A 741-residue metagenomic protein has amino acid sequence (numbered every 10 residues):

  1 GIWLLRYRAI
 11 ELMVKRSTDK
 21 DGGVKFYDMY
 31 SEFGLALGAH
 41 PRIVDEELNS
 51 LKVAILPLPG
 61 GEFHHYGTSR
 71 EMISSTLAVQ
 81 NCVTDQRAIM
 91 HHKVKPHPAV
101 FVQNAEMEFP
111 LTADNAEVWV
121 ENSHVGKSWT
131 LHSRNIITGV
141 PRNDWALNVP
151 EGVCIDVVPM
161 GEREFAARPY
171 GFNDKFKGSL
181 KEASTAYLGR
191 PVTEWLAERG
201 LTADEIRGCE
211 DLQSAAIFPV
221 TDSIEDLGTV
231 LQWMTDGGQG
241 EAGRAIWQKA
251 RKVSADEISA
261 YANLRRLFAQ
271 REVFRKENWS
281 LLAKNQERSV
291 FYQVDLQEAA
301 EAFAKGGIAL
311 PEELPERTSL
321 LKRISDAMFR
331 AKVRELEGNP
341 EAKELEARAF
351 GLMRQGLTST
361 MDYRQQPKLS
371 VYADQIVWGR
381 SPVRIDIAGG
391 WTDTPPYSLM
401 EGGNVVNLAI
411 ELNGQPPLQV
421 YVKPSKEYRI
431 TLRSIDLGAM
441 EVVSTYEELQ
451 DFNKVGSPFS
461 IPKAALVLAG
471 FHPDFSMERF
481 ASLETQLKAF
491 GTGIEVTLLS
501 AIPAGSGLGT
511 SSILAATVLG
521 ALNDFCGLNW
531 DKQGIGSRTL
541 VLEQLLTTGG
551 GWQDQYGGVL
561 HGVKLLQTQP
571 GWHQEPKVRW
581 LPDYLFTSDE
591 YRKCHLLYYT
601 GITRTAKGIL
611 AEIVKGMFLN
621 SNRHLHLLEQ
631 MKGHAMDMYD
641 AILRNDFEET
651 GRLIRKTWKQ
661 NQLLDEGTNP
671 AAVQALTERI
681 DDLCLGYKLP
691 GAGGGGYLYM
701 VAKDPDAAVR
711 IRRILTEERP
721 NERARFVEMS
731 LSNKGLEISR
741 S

Functional and structural regions predicted by a protein language model:
G1-E335: Left-handed beta-helix
I2-W3, F63-E71, I385-D393, S512 (+3 more regions): Conserved phosphate/anionic-ligand binding catalytic regions in large, soluble enzymes, centered on
L4, D28, E32, S460 (+2 more regions): Short amphipathic alpha-helical face segments that pack within enzyme cores and frequently flank/anchor catalytic
R8-L12, L35, V467-F471, G520-D524 (+1 more regions): Short glycine/serine- and small hydrophobic-enriched flexible loop segments
Q232, D236-K488, L528, S537-T548 (+2 more regions): C-terminal nucleotide
V443-Q450, T492-A504: Glycine/charged-rich beta-loop-alpha catalytic/anionic-binding loops adjacent to active sites
I502-S506, C684-Y687: Short pre-catalytic strand/loop immediately N-terminal to key active-site residues, enriched for Gly-Thr
S506-L528: DPxDG-like acidic metal-binding loop motif
